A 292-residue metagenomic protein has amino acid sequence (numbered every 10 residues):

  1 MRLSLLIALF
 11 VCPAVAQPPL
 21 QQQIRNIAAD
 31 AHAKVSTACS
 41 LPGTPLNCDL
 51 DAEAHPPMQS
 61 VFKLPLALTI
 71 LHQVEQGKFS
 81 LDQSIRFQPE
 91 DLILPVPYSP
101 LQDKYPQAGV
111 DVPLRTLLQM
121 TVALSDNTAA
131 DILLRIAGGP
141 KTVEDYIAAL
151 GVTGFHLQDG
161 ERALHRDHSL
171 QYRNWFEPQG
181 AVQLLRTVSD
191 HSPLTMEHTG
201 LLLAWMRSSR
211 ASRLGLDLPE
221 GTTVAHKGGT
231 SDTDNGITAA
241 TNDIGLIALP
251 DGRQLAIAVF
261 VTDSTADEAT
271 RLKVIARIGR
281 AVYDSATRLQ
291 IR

Functional and structural regions predicted by a protein language model:
L3-P13: Sec-dependent N-terminal signal peptides
V15-P57: Beta-lactamase-like hydrolase cores
Q17-I27, N47, R135-I136, P140 (+3 more regions): Structured C-terminal helix/loop/strand segments within mature extracytoplasmic catalytic/sensor domains
P42, L81-S99, A137-G138, W205: Acidic helix-start/capping segments at beta-turn-to-alpha-helix junctions
P57-I85, T121, I257: Active-site SXXK
H72-L92, P140, E144, T195-T199: Short, well-structured active-site flanking segments
L92-D131, P140: Conserved catalytic neighborhood of penicillin-recognizing serine enzymes
V110, D131-D190: Mid-domain, small-residue-enriched loop/turn segments at the edges of structured enzyme/sensor domains
